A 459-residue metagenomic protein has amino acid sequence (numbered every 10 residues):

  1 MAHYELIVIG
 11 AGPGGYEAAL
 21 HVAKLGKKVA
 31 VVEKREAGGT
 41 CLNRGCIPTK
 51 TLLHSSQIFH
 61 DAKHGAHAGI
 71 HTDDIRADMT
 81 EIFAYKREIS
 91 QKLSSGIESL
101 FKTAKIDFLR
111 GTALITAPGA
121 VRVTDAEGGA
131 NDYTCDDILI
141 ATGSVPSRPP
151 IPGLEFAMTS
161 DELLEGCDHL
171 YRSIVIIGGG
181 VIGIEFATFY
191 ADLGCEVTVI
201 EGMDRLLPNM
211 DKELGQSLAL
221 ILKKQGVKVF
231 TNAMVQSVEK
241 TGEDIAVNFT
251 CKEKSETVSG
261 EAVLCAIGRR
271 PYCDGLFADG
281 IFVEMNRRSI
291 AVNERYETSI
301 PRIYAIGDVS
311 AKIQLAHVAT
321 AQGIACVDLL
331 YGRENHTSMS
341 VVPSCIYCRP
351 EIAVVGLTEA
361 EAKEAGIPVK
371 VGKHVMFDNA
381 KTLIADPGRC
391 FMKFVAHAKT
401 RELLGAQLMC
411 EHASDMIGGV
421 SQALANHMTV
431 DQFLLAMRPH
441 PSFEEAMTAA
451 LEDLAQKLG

Functional and structural regions predicted by a protein language model:
M1-G12, L170-G180: Beta1/beta-strand and adjacent pyrophosphate-binding region of the FAD-binding site in flavoprotein oxidoreductases
A2-Y4, L20-K27, V32-Y171, T198 (+8 more regions): Glycine-rich flavin
I7-G14, A18-R35, T40, I47 (+3 more regions): Flexible, glycine-rich terminal cap/loop adjacent to redox cofactors in electron-transfer oxidoreductases
I7-I9, A113, D132-G143, I176-I177 (+3 more regions): Short hydrophobic core segments
G15, G183-I184: N-terminal Rossmann-fold NAD(P) dinucleotide-binding loop
A19, A23, A187, A191-D192: Gly/Ala-rich phosphate-binding loop of Rossmann-like dinucleotide-binding domains, activating on the conserved
P48, V121, P271, T298 (+2 more regions): Hydrophobic "anchor" residues
E155-L170, T257-Y331: FAD-site-proximal beta/loop scaffold in flavoenzymes
